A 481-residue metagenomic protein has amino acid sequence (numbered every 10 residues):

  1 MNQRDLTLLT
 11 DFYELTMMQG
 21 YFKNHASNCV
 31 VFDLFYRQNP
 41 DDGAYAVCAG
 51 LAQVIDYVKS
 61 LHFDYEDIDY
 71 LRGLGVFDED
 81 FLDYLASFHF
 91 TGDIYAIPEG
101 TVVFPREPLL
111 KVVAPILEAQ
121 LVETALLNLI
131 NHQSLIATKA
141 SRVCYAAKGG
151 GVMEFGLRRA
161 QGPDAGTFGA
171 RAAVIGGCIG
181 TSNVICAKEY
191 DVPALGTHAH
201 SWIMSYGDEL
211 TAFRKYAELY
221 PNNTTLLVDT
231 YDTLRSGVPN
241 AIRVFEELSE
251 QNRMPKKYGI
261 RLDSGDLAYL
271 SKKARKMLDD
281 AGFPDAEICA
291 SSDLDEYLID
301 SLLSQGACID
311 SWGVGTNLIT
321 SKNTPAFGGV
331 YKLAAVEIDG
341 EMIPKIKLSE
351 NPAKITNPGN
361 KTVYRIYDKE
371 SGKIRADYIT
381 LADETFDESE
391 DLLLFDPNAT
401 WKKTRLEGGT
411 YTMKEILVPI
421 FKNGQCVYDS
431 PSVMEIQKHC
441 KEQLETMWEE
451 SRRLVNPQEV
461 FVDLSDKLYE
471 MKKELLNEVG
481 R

Functional and structural regions predicted by a protein language model:
M1-N222, S249-E250, K256, K332-R481: Ordered alpha/beta subdomains of enzyme catalytic regions
S201-T380: Glycine-rich phosphate/ribose-binding loops and adjacent secondary-structure elements that form binding surfaces
